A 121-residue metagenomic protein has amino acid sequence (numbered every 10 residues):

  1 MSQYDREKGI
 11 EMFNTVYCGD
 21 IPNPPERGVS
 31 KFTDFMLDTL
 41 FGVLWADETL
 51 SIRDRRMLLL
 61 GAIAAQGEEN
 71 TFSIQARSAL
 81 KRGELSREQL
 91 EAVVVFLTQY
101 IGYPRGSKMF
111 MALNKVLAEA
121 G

Functional and structural regions predicted by a protein language model:
M1-R53, A76, K81, R105-G121: Acidic, glycine/proline-rich low-complexity segments that act as flexible tails and inter-domain linkers
L40, A62-E69, I101-G102: Short alpha-helix boundary/capping elements
R55-I63, V93: Short, structured motif recognition centered on aromatic/hydrophobic residues
A65-E91: Mid-chain, well-packed structural core segment of small domains
F96, Y103: Substrate/cofactor-recognition hotspot
T98-Q99, L117: Short Asp/Glu-rich motifs
